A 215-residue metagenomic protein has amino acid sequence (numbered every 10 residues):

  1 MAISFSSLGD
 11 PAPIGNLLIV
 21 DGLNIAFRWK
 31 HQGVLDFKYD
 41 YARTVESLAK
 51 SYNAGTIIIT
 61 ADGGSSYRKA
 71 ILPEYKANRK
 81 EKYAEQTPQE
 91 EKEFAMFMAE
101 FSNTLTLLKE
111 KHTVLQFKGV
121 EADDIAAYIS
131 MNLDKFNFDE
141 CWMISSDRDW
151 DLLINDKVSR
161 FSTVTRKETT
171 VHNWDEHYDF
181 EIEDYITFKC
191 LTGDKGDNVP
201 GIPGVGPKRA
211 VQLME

Functional and structural regions predicted by a protein language model:
A2-F5, G9, G15, A54 (+1 more regions): Extended two-metal-dependent nuclease catalytic cores across DNA- and RNA-processing enzymes
A2-L107: Domain-level signal for Mg2+-assisted phosphodiester chemistry and nucleotide/NA-binding surfaces in nucleic-acid
